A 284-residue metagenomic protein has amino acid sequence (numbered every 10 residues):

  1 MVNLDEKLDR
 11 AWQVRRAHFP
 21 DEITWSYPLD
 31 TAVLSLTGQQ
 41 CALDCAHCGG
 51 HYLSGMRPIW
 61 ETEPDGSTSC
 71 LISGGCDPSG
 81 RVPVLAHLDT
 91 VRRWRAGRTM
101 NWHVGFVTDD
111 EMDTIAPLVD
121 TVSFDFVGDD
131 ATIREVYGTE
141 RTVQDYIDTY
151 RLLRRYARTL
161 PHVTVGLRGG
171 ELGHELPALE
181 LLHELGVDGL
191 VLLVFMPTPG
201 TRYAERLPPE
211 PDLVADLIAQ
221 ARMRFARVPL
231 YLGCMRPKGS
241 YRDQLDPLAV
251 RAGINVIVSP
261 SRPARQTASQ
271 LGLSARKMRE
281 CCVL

Functional and structural regions predicted by a protein language model:
M1-T24, H183-L284: Auxiliary Fe-S-binding modules of radical SAM enzymes
Q13-H47: Long amphipathic N-terminal alpha/beta scaffold segment
D21-I23, T37-G38, H47-Y156, G169-L176 (+2 more regions): Conserved Radical SAM active-site core
C41, C45-C48, C234, C281-C282: Disulfide-bonded cysteines in secreted/extracellular proteins and peptides
S69-G75, F126, L160-T164, V191-P199 (+1 more regions): Short beta-strands and strand-loop turn motifs
W94-V104, R155-V163, M223-M235: Short beta-strand/loop segments at the ligand-binding rim of alpha/beta enzyme cores
